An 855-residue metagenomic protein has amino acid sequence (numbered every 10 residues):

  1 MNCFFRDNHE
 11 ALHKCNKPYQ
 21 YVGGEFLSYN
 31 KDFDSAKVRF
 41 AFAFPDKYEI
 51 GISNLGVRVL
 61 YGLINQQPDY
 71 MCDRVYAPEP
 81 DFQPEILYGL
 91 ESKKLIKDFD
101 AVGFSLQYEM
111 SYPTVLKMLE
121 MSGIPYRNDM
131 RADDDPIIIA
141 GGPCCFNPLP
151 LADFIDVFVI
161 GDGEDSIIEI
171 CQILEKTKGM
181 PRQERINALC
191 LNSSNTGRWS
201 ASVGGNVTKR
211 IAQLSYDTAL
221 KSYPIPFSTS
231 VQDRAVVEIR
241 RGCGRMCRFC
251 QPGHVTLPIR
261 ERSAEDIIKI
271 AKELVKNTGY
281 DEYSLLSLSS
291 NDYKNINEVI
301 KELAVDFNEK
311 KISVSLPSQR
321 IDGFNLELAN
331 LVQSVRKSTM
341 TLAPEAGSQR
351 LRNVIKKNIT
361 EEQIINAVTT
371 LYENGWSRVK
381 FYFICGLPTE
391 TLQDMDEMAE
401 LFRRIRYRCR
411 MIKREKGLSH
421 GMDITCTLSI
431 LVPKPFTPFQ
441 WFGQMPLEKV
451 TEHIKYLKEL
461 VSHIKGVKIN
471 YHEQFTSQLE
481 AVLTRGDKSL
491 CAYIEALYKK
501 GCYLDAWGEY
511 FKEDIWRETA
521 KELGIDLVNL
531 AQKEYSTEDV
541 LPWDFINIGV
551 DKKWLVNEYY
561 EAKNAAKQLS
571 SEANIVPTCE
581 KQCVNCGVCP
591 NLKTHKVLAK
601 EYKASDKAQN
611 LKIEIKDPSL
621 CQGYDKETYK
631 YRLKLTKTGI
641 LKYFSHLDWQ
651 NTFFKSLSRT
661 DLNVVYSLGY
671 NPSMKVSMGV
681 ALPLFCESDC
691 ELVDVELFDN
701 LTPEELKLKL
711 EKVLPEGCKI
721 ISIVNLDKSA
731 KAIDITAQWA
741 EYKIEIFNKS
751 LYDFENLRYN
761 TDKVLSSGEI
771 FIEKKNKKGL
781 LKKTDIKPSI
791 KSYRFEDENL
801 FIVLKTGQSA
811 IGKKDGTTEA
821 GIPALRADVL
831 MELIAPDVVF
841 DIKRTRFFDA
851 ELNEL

Functional and structural regions predicted by a protein language model:
M1-S28, F42, H463-C621: Radical SAM enzyme core and accessory elements
A11-A41, Y48-E49, R198-V236, G549-N564 (+1 more regions): N-terminal [4Fe-4S]-dependent radical SAM core
F42-A43, E273-T425, S429: Conserved SAM/AdoMet-binding glycine-rich loop
F42-D46, P224-R248, V275, L316-P317 (+1 more regions): N-terminal pre-triad scaffold of radical SAM enzymes
N54, T229-E265, N585-A599: Canonical Radical SAM [4Fe-4S] cluster-binding loop centered on the CxxxCxxC motif and its immediate flanking residues
A77-G204, P438-D487, I494-E509: Glycine-rich beta-alpha loop elements in corrinoid/cobalamin-binding modules across cobalamin-dependent enzymes
D81, P150, K294, F324-L328 (+6 more regions): Flexible glycine/acidic-rich beta-alpha junction loops that bind and position SAM and/or redox cofactors in anaerobic
D625-T628, Y643-F644, S673, Y759-L855: Core RNA-modification/binding signature centered on pseudouridine synthases
